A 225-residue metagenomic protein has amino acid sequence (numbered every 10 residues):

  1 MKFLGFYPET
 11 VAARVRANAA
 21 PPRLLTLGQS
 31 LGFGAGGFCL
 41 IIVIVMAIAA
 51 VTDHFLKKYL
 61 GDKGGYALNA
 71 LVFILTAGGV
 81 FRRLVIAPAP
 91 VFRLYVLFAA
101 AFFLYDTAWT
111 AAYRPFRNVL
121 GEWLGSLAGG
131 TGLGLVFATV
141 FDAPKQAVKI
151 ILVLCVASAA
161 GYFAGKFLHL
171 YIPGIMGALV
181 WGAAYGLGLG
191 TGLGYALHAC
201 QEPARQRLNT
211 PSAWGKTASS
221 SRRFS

Functional and structural regions predicted by a protein language model:
M1-A87, V180, H198-F224: N-terminal topogenic module of multi-pass integral membrane proteins
K2-L4, V72, P88-F92, V96-Y105 (+1 more regions): Long, compositionally biased intrinsically disordered regulatory segments in eukaryotic proteins
G36, V91-D106, I150-A160: Transmembrane alpha-helical segments of multi-pass membrane proteins
I44-T52, T76, V80, L104-A112 (+3 more regions): Alpha-helical membrane-inserting segments
A47-N69, V85-R93, Y105-S126, P144-V148 (+1 more regions): Membrane-helix interface and helix-disruption motif detector
L68-A77, G121-V136: Generic alpha-helical transmembrane segments
D142-T217, R222-F224: C-terminal transmembrane helix-loop-helix hairpin of multi-pass membrane proteins
